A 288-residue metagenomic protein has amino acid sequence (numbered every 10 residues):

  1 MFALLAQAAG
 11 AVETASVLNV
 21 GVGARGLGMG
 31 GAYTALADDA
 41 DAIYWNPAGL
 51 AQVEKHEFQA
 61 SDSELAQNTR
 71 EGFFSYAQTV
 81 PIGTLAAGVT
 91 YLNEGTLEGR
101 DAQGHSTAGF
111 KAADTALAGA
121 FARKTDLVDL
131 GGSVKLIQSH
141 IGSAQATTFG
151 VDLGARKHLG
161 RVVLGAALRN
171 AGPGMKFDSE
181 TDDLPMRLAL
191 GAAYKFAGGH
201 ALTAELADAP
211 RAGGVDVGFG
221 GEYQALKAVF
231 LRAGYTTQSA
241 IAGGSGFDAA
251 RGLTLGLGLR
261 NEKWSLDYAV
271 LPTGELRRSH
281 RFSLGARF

Functional and structural regions predicted by a protein language model:
M1-Q7: Bacterial N-terminal signal peptides
A9-L36, K55-F58, N68-F288: Outer-membrane beta-barrel porins/channels
D41-Q52: N-terminal periplasmic accessory domains that precede and gate Gram-negative outer-membrane beta-barrel machines
